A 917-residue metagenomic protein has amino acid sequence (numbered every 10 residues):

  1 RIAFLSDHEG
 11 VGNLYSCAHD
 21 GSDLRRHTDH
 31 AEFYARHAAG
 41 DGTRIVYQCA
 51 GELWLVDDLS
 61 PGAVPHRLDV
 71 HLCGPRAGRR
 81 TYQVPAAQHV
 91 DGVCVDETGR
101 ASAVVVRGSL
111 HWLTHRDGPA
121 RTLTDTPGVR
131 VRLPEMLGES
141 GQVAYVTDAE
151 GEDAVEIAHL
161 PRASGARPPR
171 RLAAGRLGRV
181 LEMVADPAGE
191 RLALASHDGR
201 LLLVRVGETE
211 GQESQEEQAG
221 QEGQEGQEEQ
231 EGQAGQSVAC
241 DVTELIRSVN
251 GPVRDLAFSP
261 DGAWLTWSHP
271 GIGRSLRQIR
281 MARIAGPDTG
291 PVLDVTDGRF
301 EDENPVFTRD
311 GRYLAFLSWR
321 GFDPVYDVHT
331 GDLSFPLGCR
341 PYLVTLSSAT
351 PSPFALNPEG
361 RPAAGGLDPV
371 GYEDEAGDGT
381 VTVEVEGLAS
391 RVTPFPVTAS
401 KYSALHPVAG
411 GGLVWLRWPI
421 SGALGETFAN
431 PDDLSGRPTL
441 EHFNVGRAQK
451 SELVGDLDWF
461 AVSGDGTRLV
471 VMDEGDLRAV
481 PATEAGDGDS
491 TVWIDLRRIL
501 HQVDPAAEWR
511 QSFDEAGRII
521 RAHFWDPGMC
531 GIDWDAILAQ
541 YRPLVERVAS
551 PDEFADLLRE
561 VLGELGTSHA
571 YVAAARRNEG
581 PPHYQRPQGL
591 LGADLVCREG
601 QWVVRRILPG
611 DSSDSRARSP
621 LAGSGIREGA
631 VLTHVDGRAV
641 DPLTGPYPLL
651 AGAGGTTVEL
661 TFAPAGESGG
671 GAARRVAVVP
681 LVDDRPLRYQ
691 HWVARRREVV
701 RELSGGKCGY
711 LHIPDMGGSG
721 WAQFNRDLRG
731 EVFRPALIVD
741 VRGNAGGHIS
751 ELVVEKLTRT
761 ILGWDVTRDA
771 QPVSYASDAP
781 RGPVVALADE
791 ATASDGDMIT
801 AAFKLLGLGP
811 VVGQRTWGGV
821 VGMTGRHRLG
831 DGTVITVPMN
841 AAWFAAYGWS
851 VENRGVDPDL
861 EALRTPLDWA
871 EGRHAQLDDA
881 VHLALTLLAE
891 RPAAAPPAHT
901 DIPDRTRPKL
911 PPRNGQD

Functional and structural regions predicted by a protein language model:
R1-Y15, D29-R36, V46-D58, H71-G78 (+15 more regions): A flexible loop/linker signature enriched in serine peptidases of the S9 family
A18-S22, D58-P61, H115-G118, L160-S164 (+5 more regions): Short loop/turn segments that connect beta-strands within beta-propeller blades
D23-T28, R80-Y82, R121-T124, P168-A173 (+4 more regions): A short beta-strand motif characteristic of beta-propeller blades
G42-T43, T98-R100, E139-G141, A188-E190 (+4 more regions): Short coil/turn segments that connect the beta-strands within blades of beta-propeller domains
E546-V603, G671-R696, V881-Q916: Extended, small/polar residue-biased N-terminal targeting/export presequences and adjacent propeptide/linker tracts
R586-P642, N840-A841: PDZ/PDZ-like domain segments forming the peptide/carboxylate-binding groove, activating on the N-terminal beta-strands
D611-P620, T633, R638-A639, T644-G830 (+3 more regions): Cleft-lining beta-strand/loop regions that shape enzyme active-site pockets
